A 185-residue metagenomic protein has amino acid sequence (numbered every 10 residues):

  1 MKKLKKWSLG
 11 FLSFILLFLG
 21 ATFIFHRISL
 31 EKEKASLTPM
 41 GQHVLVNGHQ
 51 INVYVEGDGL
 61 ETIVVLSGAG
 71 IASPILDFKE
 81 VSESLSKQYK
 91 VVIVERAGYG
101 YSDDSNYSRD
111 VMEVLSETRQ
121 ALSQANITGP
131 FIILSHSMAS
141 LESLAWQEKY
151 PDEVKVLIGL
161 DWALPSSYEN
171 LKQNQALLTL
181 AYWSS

Functional and structural regions predicted by a protein language model:
K2-I63, K87-Y89: Alpha/beta-hydrolase fold catalytic core
H49-Y101: Conserved HGGG/HGGXW glycine-rich cap/lid loop of the alpha/beta-hydrolase fold
L85, W146-Q147: Aromatic pocket-lining residues of Rossmann-like dinucleotide-binding sites
R96-I132: Active-site loop/oxyanion-hole signature of alpha/beta-hydrolase fold enzymes
V111, Y150-S185: Flexible "cap/lid" subdomain of the alpha/beta-hydrolase fold that forms the substrate-access gate
I133-S135, L160: Short beta-strand immediately N-terminal to the catalytic nucleophile in serine-hydrolase-like folds
S135-A139, S143: Gly/Ala-rich beta-loop-alpha elbow adjacent to hydrolase catalytic centers
